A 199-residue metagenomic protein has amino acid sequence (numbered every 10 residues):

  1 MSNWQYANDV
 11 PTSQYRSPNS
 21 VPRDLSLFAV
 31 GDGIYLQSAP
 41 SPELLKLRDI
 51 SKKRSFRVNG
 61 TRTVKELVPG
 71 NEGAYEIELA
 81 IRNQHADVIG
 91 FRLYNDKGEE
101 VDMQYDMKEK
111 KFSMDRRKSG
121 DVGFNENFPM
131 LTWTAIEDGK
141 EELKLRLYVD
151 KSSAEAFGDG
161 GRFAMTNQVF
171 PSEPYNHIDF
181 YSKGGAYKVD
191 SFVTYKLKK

Functional and structural regions predicted by a protein language model:
M1-K199: Beta-rich accessory regions
